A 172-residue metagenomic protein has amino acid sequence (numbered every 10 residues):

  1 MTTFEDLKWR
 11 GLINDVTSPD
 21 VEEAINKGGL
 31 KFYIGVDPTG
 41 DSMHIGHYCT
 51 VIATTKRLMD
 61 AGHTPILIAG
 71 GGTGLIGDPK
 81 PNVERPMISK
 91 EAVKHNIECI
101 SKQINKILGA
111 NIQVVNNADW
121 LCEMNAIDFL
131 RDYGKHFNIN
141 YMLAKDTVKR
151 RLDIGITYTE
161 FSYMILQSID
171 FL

Functional and structural regions predicted by a protein language model:
M1-L172: NTP-dependent nucleotidyl-transfer catalytic core
